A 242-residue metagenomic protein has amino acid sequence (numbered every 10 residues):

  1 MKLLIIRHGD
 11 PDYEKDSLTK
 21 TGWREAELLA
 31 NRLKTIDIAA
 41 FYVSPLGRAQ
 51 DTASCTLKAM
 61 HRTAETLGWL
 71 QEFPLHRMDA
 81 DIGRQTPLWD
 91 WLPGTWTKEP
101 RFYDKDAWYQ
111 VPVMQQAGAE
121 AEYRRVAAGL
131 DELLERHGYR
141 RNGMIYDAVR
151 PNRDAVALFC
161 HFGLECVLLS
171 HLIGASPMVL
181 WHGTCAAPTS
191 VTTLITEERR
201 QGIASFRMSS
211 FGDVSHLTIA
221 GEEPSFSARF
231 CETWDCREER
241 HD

Functional and structural regions predicted by a protein language model:
M1-L4: Extreme N-terminal starter segment of soluble prokaryotic enzymes
R7-K20: Glycine-rich N-terminal loop/short-helix segment of MobA-like nucleotidyltransferase
G9, F162, G212-V214: Active-site metal-binding loops of divalent metal-dependent hydrolases
L18-L33: Short catalytic helix/loop segments, enriched in acidic residues and glycine and frequently bearing histidine
A30-Q110: Phosphate-coordination/substrate-recognition cap region in phosphate-metabolizing enzymes
A39-P45, I145-Y146, A155-L158: Short glycine-rich phosphate-binding loop at a beta-alpha junction
F73-W91, M144-A155, V167-D242: Acidic, low-complexity terminal tails and accessory targeting/binding regions of phosphate-metabolizing enzymes
P112-I145: Internal catalytic-core helix/loop-beta-alpha segment that presents or stabilizes conserved functional determinants
